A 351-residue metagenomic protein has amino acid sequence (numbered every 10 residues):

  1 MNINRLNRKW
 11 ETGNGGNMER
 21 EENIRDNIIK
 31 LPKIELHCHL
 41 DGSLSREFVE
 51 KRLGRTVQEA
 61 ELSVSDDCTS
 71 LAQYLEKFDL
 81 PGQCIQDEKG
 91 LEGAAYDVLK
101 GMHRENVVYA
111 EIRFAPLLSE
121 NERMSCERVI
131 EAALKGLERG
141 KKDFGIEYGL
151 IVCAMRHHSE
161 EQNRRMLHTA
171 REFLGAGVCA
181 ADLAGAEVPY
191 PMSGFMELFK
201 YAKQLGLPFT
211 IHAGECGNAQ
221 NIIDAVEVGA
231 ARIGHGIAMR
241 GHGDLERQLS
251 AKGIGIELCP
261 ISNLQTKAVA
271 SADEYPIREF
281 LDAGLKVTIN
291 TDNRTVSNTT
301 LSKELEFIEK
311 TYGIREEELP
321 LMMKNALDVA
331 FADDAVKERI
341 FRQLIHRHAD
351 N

Functional and structural regions predicted by a protein language model:
G13-G16: Residue-identity detector for glycine
E19-L207, C216-N221, E227, A231-R232 (+2 more regions): Metal-cofactor-binding active-site regions of metalloenzymes
F209-I211: Conserved hydrophobic beta-strand within the GNAT/NAT acetyltransferase core sheet that lines the active-site cleft
